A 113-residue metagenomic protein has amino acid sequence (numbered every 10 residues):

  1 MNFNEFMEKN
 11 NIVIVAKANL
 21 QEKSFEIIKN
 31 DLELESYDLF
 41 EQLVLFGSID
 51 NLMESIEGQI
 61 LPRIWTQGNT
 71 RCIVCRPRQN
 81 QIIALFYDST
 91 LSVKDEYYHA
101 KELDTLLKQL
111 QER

Functional and structural regions predicted by a protein language model:
N2-I14, Q21-R113: Acidic, low-complexity cytosolic segments
